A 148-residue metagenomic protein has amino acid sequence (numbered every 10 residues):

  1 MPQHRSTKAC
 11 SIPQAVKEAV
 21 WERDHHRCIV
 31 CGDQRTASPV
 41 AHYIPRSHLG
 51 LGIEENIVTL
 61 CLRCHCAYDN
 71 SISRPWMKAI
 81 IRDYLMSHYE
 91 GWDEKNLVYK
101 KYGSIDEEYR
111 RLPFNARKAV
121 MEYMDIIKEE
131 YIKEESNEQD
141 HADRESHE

Functional and structural regions predicted by a protein language model:
M1-A19, H25, G32-A37, W76-E148: A boundary/linker detector
K17, I29-T59, Y68, I72-K78: Histidine-centered nuclease catalytic patch
